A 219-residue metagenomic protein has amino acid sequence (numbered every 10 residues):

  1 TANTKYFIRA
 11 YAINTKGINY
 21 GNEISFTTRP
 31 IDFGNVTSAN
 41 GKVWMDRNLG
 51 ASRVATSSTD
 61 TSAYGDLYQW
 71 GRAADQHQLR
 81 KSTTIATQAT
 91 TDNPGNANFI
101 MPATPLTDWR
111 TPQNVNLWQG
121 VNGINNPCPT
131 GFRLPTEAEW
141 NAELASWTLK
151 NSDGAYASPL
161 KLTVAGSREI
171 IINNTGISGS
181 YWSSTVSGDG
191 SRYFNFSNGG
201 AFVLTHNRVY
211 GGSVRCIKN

Functional and structural regions predicted by a protein language model:
T1-I31: Short, surface-exposed linear motifs at loops/turns and structural transition points
K5, A12, P30-D75, N96-N219: C-terminal, surface-exposed recognition/capping segments
G17, T61, I85-T87, N151: General N-terminal targeting signals
R47, S82-T83: Short acidic-hydrophobic catalytic motif
Q76-K81: A structural "flexibility-hinge" signal
Q88-D92: N-terminal leader/propeptide segments of preproteins
